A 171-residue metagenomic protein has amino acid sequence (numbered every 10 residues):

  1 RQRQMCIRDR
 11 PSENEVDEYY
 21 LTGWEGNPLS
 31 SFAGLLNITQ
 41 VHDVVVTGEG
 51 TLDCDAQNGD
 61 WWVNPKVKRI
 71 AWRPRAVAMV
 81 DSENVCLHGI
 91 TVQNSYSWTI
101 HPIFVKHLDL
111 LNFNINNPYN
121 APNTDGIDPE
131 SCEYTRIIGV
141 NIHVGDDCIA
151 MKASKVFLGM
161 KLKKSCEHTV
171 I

Functional and structural regions predicted by a protein language model:
Q2-I7: Short, small-residue-biased leader/transition segments that mark boundaries at the very start of proteins
R8-E15, L111, M160-K161: Short, charged, surface-exposed secondary-structure boundary motifs
E15-L36, D60-V77, N94-W98, A121-D128 (+2 more regions): Extracellular beta-strand/beta-solenoid scaffold signature
N37-I38, L52, A56: Sequence/structural signature of small/polar-enriched beta-strand/turn repeats that build beta-strand-rich repeat
H42-T51, E83-N94, K106-N117, D125 (+1 more regions): Right-handed parallel beta-helix
V80: Ligand-site clamp/hinge motif
